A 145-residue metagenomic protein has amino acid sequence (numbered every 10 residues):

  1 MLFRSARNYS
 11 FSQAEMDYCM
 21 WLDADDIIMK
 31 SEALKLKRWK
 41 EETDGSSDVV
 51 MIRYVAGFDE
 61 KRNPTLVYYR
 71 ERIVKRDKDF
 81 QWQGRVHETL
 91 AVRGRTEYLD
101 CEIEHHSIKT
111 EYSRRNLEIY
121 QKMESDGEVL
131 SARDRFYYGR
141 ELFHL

Functional and structural regions predicted by a protein language model:
M1-L2: Short, small-residue-biased leader/transition segments that mark boundaries at the very start of proteins
N8-F11, I28-L145: Catalytic-site signature of metal-activated, phosphate-bearing donor transferases, centered on the GT-A/GT-A-like
C19: Short aromatic/hydrophobic "clamp" motif used to bind/position activated sugar donors
L22-A24: Catalytic metal- and UDP-sugar-binding loop of GT-A-like glycosyltransferases, i.e., residues flanking the conserved
